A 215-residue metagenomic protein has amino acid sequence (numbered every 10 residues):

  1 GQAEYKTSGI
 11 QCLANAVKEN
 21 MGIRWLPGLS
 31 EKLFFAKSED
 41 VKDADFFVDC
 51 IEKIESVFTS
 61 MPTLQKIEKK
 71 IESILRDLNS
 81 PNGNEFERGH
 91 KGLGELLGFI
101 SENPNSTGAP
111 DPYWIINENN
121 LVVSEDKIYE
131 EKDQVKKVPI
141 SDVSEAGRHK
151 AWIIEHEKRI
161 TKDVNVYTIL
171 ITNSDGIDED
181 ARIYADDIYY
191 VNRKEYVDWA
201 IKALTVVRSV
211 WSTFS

Functional and structural regions predicted by a protein language model:
G1-Q2, P27: Amphipathic alpha-helical repeat scaffolds of TPR domains
Y5-E19, F47-C50: Alpha-helical repeat scaffolds
T7, V41-A44, K136, I140: Alpha-solenoid helical-repeat scaffolds
C12, L33-S38, I183, I188: Hydrophobic transmembrane signal anchors and adjacent membrane-proximal interface regions, especially in viral
I23-P81: Interdomain/boundary linker segments immediately adjacent to catalytic/signaling cores
K66-S215: Catalytic core segments in nucleotide and nucleic-acid processing enzymes
